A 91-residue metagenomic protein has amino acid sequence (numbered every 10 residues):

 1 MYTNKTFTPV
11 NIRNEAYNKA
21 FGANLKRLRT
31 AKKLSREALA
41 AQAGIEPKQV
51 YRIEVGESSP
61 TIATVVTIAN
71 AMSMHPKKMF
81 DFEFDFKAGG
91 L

Functional and structural regions predicted by a protein language model:
Y2-E15, F80-L91: Short, charged recognition helix plus adjacent turn of helix-turn-helix-like nucleic-acid-binding domains
K5-A31: A short, Lys/Arg-rich alpha-helix, primarily the initiator
A23, R27, R52, D81: DNA-binding alpha-helical recognition surfaces that contact promoter or target DNA
A23-Q42, T67, M72: Short basic helix-loop element that most often maps to the first helix and adjoining turn of HTH DNA-binding modules
G44-S59: Recognition helix of helix-turn-helix/homeodomain-like DNA-binding domains that insert into the DNA major groove
T61-K78: DNA major-groove recognition helix of helix-turn-helix/homeodomain DNA-binding modules
